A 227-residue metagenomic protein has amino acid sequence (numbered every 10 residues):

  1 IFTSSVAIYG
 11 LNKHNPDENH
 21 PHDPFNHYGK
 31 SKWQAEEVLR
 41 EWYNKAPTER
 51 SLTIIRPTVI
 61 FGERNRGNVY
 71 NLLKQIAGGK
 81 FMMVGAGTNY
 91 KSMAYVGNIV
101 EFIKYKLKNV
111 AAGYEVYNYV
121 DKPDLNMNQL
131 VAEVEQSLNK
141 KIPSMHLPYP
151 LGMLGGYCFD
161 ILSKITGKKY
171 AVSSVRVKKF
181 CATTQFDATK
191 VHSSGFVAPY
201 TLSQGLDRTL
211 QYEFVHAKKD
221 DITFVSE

Functional and structural regions predicted by a protein language model:
I1-H27, P47: Conserved Rossmann-fold NAD(P)-dependent oxidoreductase catalytic core, especially the SDR/UDP-sugar
I1-S4, R56-T58, V120: Active-site beta-alpha turn of Rossmann-fold NAD(P)-dependent dehydrogenases/reductases
S31: Active-site helix of classical SDR
E37-E63: Conserved beta-loop-beta element that borders a ligand/cofactor-binding pocket
G62, V84-N89, Y117-D124, E135-N139 (+3 more regions): Glycine-rich Rossmann NAD(P)(H)-binding loop
N65-N71, G85-L107, Y114-N118: Substrate-positioning beta->alpha
V96, A132, G155-F196: Conserved C-terminal active-site "lid" loop/helix of NAD(P)H-dependent oxidoreductases that clamps the redox cofactor
K106-A171, S203-L210, H216-E227: Mid/C-terminal beta-alpha module of Rossmann-like enzyme folds, strongest in SDR-family dehydrogenases/epimerases
